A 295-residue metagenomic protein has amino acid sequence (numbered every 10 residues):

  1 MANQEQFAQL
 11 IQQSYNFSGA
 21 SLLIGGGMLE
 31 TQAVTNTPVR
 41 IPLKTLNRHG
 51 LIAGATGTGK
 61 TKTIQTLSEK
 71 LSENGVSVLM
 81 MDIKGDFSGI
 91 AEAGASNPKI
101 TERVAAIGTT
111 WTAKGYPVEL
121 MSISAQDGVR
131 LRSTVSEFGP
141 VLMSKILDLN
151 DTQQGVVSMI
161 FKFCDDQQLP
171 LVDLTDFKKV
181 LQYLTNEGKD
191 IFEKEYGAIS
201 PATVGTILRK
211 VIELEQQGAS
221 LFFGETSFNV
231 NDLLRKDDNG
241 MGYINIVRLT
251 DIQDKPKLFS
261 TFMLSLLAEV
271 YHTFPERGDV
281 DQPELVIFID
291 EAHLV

Functional and structural regions predicted by a protein language model:
M1-A55, K62-N74, V78-L79, K84-A106 (+3 more regions): Basic- and hydrophobic-enriched, low-structure N-terminal and domain-boundary segments that flank ATP-binding catalytic
T45-N47, T58, Q126-D127, Q253: Residues that cap or initiate secondary-structure elements
G54-T61, L147, I252-Q253: Short, charged/polar micro-motifs that form catalytic or ligand-binding hotspots
E69-K70, G75-S77, G85-V295: P-loop NTPase motor domains
